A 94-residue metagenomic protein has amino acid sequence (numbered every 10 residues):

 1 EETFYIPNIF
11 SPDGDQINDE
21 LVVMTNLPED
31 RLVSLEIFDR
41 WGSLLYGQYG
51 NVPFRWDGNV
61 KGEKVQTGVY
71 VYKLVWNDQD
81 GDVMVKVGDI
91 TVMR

Functional and structural regions predicted by a protein language model:
E1-R94: Short loop/turn motifs at secondary-structure boundaries
